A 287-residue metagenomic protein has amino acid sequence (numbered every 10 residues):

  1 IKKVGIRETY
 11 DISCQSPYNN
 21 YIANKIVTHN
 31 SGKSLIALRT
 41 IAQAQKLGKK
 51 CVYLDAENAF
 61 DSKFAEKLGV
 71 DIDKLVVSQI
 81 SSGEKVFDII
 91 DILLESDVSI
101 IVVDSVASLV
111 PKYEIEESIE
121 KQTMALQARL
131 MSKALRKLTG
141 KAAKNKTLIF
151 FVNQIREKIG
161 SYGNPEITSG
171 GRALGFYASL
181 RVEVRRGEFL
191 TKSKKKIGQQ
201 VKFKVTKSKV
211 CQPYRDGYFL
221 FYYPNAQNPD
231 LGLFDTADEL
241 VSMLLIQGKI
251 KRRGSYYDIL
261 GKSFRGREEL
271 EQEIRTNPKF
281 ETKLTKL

Functional and structural regions predicted by a protein language model:
I1-N30: Autoprocessing domains of the Hint superfamily
E8-S13, Y21, V102, F151 (+3 more regions): Structured core elements
A23-K25, E66, Y113-I115, S161-G163: Short acidic, glycine/serine/threonine-rich loops at helix termini
S31-K46: Glycine-rich P-loop/Walker A and Walker A-like loops and their local beta1-loop-alpha1 context in P-loop NTPases
R39, L47-K137: Conserved inter-motif catalytic segment of the P-loop NTP-binding fold
E114, E157-S161, F219, K251-D258: N-terminal cationic and glycine-rich segments that engage phosphates or anionic surfaces
M124-Q247: Phosphate-binding/switch region of NTP-binding enzymes
S255-L287: Terminal-proximal interaction/regulatory segments of ATP-powered molecular machines
